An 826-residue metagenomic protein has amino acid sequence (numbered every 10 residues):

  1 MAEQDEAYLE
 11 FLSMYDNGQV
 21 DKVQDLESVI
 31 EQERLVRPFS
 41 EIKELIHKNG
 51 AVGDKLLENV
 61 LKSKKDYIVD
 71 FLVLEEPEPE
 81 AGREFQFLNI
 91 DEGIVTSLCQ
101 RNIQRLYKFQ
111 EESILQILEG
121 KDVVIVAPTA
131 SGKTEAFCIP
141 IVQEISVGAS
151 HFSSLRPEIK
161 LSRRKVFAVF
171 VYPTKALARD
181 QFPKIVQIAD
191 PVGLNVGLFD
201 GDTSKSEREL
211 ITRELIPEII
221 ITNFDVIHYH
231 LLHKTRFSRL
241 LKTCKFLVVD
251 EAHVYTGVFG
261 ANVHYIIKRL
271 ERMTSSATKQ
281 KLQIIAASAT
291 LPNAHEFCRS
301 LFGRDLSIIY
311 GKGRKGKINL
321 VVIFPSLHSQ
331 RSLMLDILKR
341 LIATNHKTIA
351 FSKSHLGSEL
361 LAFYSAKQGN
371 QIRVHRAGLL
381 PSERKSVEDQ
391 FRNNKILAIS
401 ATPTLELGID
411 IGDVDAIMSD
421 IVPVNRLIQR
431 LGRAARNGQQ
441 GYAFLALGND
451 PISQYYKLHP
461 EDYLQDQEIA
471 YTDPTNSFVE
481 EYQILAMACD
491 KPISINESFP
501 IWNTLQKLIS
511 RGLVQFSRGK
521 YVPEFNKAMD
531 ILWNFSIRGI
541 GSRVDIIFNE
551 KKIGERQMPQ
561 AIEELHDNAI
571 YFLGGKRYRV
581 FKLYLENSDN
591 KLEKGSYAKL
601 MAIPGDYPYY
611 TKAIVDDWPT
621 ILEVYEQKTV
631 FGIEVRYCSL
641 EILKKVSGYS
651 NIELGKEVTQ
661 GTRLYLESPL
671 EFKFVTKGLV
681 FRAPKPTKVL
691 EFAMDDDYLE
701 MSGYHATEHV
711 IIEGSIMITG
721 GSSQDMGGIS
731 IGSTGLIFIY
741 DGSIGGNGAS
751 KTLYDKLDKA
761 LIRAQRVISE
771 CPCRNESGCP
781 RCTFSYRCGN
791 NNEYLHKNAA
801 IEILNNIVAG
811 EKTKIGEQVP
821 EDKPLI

Functional and structural regions predicted by a protein language model:
M1-K108, D122: Helicase-associated low-complexity/disordered flanking segments
S13, N17-E33, V147-K165, T813-K823: Intrinsic disorder/low-complexity segments
S63-C99, R105-K108, E112, L118-V147 (+3 more regions): Helicase motor core with emphasis on the C-terminal RecA-like subdomain
K279, R774-S777: Flanking scaffold residues of small Cys/His-coordinated metal-binding clusters
S288, T783-Y786: Cys/His-coordinated zinc-binding microdomains
P423, Q440-A443, N449-D466, Q483-E497 (+4 more regions): Extended Lys/Arg-rich polyanion-binding regions
I633-C638, N806-I826: Long, charge-rich boundary regions
G778-C782: Short cysteine clusters
